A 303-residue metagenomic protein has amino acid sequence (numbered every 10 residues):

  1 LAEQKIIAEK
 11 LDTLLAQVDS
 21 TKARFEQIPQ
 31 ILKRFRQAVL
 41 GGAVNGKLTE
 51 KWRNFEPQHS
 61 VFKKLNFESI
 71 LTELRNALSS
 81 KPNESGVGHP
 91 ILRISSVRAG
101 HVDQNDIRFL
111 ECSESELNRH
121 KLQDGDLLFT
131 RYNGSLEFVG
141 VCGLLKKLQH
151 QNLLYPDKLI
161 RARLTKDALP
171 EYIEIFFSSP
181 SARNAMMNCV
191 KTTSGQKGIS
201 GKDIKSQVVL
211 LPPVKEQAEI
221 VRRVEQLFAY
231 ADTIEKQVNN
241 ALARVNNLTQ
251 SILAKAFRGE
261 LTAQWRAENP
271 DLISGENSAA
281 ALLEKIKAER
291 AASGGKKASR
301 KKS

Functional and structural regions predicted by a protein language model:
L1-A2, H150-I160, A168-E171, M186 (+1 more regions): A short glycine-rich beta-alpha junction/loop motif
L1-A8, A38, F55-N76, S206 (+8 more regions): Non-catalytic DNA-recognition/assembly elements of restriction-modification systems
I6-N54, K236-A267: Short amphipathic coiled-coil heptad-repeat segments
Q27, K33-R36, L40-G41, K47-H59 (+1 more regions): Short, flexible loop/hinge motifs at secondary-structure junctions
E68-K81, S95-L127, L144: Sequence-specific dsDNA recognition surfaces
L78, E116, T193, K236-N239: Short, solvent-exposed loop/turn positions at domain surfaces that link secondary-structure elements or cap domain
V97-L110, T130-Y155, E171-I175, N184-V190 (+1 more regions): Short, ligand-facing micro-motifs at secondary-structure edges
